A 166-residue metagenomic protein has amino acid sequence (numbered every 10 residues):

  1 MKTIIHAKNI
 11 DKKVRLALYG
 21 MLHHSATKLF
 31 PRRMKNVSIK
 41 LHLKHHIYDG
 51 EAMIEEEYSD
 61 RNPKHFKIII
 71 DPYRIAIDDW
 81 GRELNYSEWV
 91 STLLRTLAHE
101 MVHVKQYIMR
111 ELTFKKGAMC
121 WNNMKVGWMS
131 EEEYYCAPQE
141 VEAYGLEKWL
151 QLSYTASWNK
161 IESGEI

Functional and structural regions predicted by a protein language model:
K2, N9-I69: Auxiliary, metal-adjacent structural segments of Zn-dependent hydrolase domains
T3, A76-E83, M124-M129: A short small-residue
V14, L18, V90, L94 (+2 more regions): Hydrophobic (often cysteine-bearing) scaffold residues that line and stabilize catalytic clefts of nucleotide/cofactor
K28-L29, K105, L146, L150: Short alpha-helical scaffold segments that flank and stabilize functional sites
D49-S91, Y107-I108: Active-site scaffold of zinc-dependent metalloenzymes
W89-K105: Short alpha-helix carrying the canonical HExxH Zn2+-binding catalytic motif
E100-G117: Catalytic Zn2+-binding segment of zinc metalloproteases
K115-I166: Metalloprotease/metallohydrolase-associated module, dominated by Zn2+-dependent proteases
